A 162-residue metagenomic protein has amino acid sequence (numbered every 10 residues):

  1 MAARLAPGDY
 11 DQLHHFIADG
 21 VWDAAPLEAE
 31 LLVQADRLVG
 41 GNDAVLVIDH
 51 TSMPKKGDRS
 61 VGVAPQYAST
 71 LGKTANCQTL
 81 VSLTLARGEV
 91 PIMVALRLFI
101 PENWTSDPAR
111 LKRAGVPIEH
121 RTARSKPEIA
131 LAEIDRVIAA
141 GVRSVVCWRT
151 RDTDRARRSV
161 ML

Functional and structural regions predicted by a protein language model:
M1-C147, D152-L162: Conserved, well-structured functional cores that handle cations and Mg-NTP chemistry
